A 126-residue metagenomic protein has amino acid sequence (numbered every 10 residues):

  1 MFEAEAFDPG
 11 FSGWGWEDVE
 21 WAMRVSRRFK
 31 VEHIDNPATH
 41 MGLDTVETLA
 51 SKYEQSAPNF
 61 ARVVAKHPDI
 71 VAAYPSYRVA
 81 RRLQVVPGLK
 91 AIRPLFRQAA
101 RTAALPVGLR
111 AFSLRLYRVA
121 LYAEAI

Functional and structural regions predicted by a protein language model:
M1-E5: Conserved nucleotide-sugar donor-binding and metal-coordinating catalytic region shared by glycosyltransferases
A6, G13-W21: Acidic donor-binding loop at a coil-to-helix junction in glycosyltransferase catalytic cores that engages
W21-A22, L49: Short, hydrophobic alpha-helical packing/hinge segments within bilobed ligand-binding/sensory domains
R24-S26: Hydrophobic residues within well-ordered alpha-helices
V31-T39: Catalytic beta-strand/loop signature of glycosyltransferases that borders the donor
A38, T48-Y74, R118-I126: Catalytic core of nucleotide-sugar-dependent glycosyltransferases
A61-L105: Compositionally biased, charge-rich terminal segments
L95-I126: Membrane-interface aromatic/basic loop that binds lipid-linked glycans or pyrophosphate carriers, typified by
